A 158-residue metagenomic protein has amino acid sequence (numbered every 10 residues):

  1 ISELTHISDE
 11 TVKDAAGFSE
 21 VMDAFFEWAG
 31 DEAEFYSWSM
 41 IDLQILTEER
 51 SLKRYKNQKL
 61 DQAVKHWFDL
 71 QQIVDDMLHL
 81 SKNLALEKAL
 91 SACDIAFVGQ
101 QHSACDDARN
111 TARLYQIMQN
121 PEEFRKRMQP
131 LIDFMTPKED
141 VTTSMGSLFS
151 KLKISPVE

Functional and structural regions predicted by a protein language model:
I1-S51, S91, G99: Conserved non-catalytic scaffold segment of RNase H-like nuclease domains
I1-T5, D9-V12, Q72-A108: Active-site-proximal helix-loop-helix substrate-binding element of RNase H-like nuclease domains
D42, D69, D107: Acidic active-site catalytic centers that drive phospho-/nucleotidyl reactions and related ester hydrolyses
Q44, R109-A112: A structural signal for well-ordered alpha-helical segments within the folded catalytic domains of diverse enzymes
E49-K53, D76, A92, I117-P121: Active-site catalytic microenvironments for nucleophilic, acid-base chemistry
K53-R54, L84: Short, hinge-like loop/turn segments at secondary-structure boundaries
Y55-M77: Histidine/lysine/aspartate-rich catalytic loop segments that bind and position anionic ligands
A112-E158: Acidic two-metal-ion nuclease catalytic site recognized across multiple nuclease folds, prominently DnaQ/RNase D-T
